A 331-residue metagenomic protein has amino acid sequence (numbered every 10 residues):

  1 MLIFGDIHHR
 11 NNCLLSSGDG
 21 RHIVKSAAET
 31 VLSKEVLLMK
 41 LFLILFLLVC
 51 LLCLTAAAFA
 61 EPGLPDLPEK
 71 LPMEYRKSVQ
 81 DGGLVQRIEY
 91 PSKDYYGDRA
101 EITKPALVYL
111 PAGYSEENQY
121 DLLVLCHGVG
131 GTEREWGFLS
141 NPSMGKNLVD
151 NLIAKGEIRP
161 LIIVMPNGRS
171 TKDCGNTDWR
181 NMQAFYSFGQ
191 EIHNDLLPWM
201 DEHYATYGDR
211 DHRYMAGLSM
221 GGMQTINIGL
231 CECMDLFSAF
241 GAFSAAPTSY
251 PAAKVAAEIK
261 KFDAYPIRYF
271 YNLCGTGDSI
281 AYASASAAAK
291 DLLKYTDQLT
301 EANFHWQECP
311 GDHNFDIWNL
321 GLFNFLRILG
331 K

Functional and structural regions predicted by a protein language model:
L2-H8: Extreme N-terminal basic, low-complexity initiation segments that serve as generic localization/processing leaders
R21-L38: Short, Lys/Arg-enriched N-terminal segments with co-localized hydrophobic residues within the first ~10-30 amino acids
M39, L52-A60: Intrinsically disordered, low-complexity Ser/Thr/Pro-rich tracts
I44-L54: Bacterial N-terminal signal peptides
F59-K331: Non-catalytic cap/lid and distal C-terminal segments of serine-dependent acyl enzymes
